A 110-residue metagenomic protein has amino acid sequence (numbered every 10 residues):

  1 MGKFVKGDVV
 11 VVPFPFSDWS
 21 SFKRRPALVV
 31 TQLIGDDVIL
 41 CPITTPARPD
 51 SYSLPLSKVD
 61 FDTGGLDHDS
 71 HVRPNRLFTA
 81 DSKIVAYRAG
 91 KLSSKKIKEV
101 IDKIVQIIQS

Functional and structural regions predicted by a protein language model:
S17: Short, glycine-rich nucleotide/cofactor-binding loops
S20-K23, V29-D62: Compact nucleic-acid interaction/catalytic patches
G64-S110: C-terminal terminal-subdomain/extension
